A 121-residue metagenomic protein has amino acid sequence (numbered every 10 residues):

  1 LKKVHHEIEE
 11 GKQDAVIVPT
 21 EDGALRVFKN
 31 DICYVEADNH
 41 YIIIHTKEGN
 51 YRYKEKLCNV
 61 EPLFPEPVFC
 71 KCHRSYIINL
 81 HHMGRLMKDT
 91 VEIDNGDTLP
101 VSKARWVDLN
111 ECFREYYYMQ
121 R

Functional and structural regions predicted by a protein language model:
L1-V101: Conserved binding/recognition cores within well-folded domains
F113-R121: Short, charged, intrinsically disordered terminal tails
